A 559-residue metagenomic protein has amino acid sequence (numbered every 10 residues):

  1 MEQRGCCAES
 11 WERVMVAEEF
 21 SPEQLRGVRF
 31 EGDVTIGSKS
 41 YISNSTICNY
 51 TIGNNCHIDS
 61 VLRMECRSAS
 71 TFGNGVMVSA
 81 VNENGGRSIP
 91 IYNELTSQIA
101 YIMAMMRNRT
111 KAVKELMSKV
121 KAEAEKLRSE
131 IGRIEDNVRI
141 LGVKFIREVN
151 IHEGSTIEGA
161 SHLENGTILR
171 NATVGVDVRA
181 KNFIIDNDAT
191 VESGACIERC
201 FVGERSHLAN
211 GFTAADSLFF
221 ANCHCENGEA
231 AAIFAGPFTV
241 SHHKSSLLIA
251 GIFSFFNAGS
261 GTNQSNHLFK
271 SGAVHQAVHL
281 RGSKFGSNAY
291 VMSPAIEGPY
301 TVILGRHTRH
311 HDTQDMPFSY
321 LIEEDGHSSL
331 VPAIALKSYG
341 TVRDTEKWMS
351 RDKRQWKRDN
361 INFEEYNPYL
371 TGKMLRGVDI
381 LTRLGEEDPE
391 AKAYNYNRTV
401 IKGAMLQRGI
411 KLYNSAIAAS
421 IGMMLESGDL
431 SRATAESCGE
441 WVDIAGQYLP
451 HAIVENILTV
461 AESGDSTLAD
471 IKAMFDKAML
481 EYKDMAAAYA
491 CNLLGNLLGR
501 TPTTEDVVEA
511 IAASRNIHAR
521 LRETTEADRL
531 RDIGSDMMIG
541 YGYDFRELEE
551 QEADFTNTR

Functional and structural regions predicted by a protein language model:
M1-I42, G86-T173, R179-N182, D188: Extended, small-residue-rich solenoid/repeat segments and analogous flexible loops that form exposed scaffolds
E2-Q3, A69-T71, A510: Short intrinsically disordered, low-complexity coil segments enriched in acidic
R4, R13, R26-R29, R63 (+27 more regions): Arginine residue identity/basic-tract feature
G5-C6, S10-W11, E19, H57 (+1 more regions): Long, compositionally biased intrinsically disordered regions
Y41-H57, L62-Y92, R128-I140, F145-R147 (+3 more regions): Long, charge-dense tracts
T46, T51-S118, A122, S161 (+3 more regions): Glycine-rich hexapeptide-repeat left-handed beta-helix
I131, D136-N137, E148-E153, L163-N165 (+11 more regions): Aromatic-enriched hydrophobic runs in primary sequence
